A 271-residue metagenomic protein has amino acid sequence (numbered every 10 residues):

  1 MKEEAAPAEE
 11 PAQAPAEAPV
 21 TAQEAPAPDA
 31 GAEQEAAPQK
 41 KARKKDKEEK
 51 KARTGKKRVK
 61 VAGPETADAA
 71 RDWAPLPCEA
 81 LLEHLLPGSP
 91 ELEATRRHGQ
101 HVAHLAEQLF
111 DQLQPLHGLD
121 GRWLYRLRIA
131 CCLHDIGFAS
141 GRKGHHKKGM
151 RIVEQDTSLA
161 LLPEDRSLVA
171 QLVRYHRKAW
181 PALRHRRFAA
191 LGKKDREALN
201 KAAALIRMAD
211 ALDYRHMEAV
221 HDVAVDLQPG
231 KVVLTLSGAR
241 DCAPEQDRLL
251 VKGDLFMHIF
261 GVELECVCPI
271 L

Functional and structural regions predicted by a protein language model:
M1-E24: N-terminal acidic, proline/glycine-rich, low-complexity intrinsically disordered segments
M1-E4, E24, D29, E33-V61: Intrinsically disordered, polybasic Lys/Arg-rich low-complexity tracts
A62-A67, D213: Structured, non-catalytic alpha/beta "coupling" segments that mediate domain-domain communication and provide generic
D68-H84: Long, charged amphipathic helices and adjacent flexible linkers at domain junctions
L85-P90, H98, H104-V225: Divalent metal-dependent catalytic cores for phosphoryl transfer on phosphate-bearing substrates
R96, S140-K143, A243-L250: Ordered, soluble secondary-structure elements with a strong preference for glycine-centered loop motifs and nearby
L212-C266: Low-complexity, glycine/alanine/valine/leucine- and proline-rich hydrophobic stretches
V267-L271: Short proline/glycine- and acidic-rich turn/helix-capping motifs at secondary-structure junctions
